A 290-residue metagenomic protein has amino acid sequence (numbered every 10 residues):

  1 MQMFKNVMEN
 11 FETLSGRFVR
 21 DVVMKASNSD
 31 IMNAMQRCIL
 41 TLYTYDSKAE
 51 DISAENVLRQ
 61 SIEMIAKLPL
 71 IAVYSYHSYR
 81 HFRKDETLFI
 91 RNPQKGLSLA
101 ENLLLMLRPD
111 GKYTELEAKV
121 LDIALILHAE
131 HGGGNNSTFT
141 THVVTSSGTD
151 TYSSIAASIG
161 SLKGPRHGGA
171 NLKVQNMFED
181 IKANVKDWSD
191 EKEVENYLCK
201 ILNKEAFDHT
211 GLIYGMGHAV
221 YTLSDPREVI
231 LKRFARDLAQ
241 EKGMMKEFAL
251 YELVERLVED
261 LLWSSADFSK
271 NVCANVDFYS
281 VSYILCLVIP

Functional and structural regions predicted by a protein language model:
M1-P290: Non-transmembrane, aqueous-exposed alpha-helical and coiled segments at domain scale
